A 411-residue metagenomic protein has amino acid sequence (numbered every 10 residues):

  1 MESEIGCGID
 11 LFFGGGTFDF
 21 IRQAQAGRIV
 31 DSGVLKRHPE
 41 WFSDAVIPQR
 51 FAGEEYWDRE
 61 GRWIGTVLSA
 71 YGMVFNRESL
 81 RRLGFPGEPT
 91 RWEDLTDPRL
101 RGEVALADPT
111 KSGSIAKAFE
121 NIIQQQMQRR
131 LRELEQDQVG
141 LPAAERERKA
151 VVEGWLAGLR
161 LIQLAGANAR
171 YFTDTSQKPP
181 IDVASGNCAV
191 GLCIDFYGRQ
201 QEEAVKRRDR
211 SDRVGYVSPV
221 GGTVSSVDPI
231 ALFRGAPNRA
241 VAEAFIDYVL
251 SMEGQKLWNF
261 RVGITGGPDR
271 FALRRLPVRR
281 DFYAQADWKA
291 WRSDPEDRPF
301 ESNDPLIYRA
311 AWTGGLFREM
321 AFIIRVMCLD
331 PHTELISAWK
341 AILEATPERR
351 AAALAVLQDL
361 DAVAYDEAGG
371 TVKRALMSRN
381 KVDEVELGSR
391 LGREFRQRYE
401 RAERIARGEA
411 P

Functional and structural regions predicted by a protein language model:
G8-T173: Extracytoplasmic ligand-binding site segments that recognize negatively charged/polar headgroups
I9-G14, F172, A189-D195, Q200 (+1 more regions): Paired acidic/hydrophobic, glycine-rich loop segments that form the ligand-binding mouth/hinge of periplasmic-binding
D19-R22, V190-S211: A ligand-binding cleft/hinge motif common to bilobed small-molecule-binding domains
Q23, D182-A184, L232: Hydrophobic residues within well-ordered alpha-helices
V74-S79, S225-R239, L257-W258: A bilobed periplasmic-binding-protein/Venus flytrap-type ligand-binding module shared by bacterial periplasmic
Q138-G140, L159-A165, D209-A236, D281-Y283: Periplasmic-binding protein-like
F233-N303: Mature extracytoplasmic/periplasmic domains
L335-P411: C-terminal non-catalytic accessory extensions
